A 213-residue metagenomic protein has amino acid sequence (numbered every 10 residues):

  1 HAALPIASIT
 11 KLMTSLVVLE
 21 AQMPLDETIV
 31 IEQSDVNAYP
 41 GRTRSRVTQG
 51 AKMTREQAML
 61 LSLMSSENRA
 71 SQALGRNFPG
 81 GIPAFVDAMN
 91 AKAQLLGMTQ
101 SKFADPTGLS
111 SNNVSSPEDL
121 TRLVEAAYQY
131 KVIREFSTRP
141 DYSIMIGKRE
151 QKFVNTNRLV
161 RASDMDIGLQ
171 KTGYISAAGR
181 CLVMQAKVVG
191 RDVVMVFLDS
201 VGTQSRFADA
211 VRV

Functional and structural regions predicted by a protein language model:
H1-E118, R122-K131: Active-site-adjacent loops and short helices of periplasmic peptidoglycan-processing enzymes
M98-K102, G108-V213: Domain-terminus/edge residues, biased toward the C-terminal soluble/receptor-binding domains of extracytoplasmic
